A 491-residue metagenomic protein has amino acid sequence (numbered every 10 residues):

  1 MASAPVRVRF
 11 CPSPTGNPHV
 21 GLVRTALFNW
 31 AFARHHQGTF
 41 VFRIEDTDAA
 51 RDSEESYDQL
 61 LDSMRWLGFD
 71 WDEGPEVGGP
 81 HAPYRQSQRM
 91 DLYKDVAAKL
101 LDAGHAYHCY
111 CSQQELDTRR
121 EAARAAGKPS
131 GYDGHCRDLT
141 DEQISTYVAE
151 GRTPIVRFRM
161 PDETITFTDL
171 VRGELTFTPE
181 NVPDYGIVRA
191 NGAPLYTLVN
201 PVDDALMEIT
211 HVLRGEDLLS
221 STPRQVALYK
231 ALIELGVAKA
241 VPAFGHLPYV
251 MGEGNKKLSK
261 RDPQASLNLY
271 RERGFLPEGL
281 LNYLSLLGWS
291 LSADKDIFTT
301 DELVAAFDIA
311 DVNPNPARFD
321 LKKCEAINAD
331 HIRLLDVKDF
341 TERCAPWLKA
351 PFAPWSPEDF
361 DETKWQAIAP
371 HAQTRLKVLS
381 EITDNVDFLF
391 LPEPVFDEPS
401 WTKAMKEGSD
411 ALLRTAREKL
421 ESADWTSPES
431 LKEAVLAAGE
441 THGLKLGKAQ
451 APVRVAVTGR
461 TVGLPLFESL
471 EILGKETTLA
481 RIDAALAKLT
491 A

Functional and structural regions predicted by a protein language model:
A2-A126, S221-K230, L235-K239, G279: N-terminal Rossmann-like or analogous alpha/beta NTP/dinucleotide-binding catalytic cores that position adenine
V8-P14, F42-D46, M207-L213, A265 (+2 more regions): Glycine- and acidic
V20, Y270-E278, P314-D320, D359-A367 (+2 more regions): Structural motif
P83-S87, Y110, V188-A190, M207-L218 (+4 more regions): Conserved phosphate-binding loops in nucleotide/dinucleotide-binding enzymes
Y107-H108, S112-H246, M251-L258, S266 (+1 more regions): Active-site cores that bind ATP or allylic diphosphates and position pyrophosphate for catalysis
Y283-L284, N328, A369-L376, V435 (+2 more regions): Short alpha-helical scaffolding segments that buttress acidic/His motifs in well-ordered protein cores
V337-H442: Small-residue-rich helix-loop
E429-L489: Charged substrate- and nucleic-acid-binding regions of tRNA-handling and nucleotidyl-transfer enzymes, centered on
